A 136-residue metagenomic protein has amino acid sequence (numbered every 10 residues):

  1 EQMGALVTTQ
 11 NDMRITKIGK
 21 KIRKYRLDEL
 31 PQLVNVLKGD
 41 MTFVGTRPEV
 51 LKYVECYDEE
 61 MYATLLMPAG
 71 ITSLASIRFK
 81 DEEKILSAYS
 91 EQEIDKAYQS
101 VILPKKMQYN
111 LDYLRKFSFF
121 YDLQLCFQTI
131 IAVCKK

Functional and structural regions predicted by a protein language model:
E1-K136: Conserved small/aromatic sequence motifs within transmembrane helices
